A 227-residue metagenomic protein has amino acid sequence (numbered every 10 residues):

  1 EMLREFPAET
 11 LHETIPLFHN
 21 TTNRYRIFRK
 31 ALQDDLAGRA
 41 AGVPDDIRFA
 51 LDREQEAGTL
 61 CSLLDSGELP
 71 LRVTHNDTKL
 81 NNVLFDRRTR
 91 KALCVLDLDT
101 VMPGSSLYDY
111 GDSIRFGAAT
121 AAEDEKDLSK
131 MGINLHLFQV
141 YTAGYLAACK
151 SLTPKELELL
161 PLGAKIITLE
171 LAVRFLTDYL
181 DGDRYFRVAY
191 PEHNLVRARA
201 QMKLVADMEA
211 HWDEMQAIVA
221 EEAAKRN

Functional and structural regions predicted by a protein language model:
E1-L11, Q33, R115-A118, K150: Hydrophobic/aromatic-lined pockets within catalytic cores
E5-H75, L80-C94, R184-Y190, L195 (+2 more regions): ATP-dependent phospho-/nucleotidyl transfer catalytic cores
P70, H75, M102, I133 (+2 more regions): Secondary-structure capping and boundary motifs in well-ordered enzyme cores
L96-V101: Activation of the activation-loop gatekeeper triad in protein kinase-fold domains
P103, L107-K150, I166-Y185: Active-site activation/catalytic loop segments of kinase-like enzymes and analogous catalytic loops in related
L152-A164: All-alpha amphipathic helical-bundle segments outside canonical DNA-binding/catalytic cores that form hydrophobic
A198-A217: Amphipathic, Lys/Arg-enriched alpha-helical patches that create a basic surface for binding polyanionic ligands
